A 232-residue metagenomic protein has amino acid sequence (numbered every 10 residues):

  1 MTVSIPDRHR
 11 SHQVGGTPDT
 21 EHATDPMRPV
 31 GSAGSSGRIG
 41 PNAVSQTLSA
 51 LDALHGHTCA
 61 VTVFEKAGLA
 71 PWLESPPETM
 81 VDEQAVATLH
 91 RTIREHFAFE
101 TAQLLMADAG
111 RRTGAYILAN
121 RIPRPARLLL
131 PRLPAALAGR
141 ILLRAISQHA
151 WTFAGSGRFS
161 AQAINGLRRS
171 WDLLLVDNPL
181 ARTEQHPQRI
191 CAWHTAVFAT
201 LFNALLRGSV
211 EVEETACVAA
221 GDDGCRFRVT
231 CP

Functional and structural regions predicted by a protein language model:
T2-R10, G15-L48, D52, W151-T195 (+1 more regions): Short terminal or interdomain "cap/linker" segment that borders an active site or interface and mediates
E21-R121: N-terminal low-complexity or simple alpha-helical regulatory segments that function as activation/interaction modules
E78-W193, A216: Amphipathic interaction/junction segments at domain boundaries or subunit interfaces
